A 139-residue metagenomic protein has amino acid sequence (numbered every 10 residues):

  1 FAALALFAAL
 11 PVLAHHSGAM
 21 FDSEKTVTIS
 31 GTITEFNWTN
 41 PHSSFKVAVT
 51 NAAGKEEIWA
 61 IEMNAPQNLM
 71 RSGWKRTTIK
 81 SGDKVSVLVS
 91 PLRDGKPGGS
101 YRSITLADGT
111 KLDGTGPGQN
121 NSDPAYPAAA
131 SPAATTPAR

Functional and structural regions predicted by a protein language model:
F1-A3: Sec-dependent signal peptide recognition, specifically the positively charged N-region followed immediately by
V12-H16: Boundary at the C-terminal end of the N-terminal hydrophobic targeting segment
A19-R139: PEST-like low-complexity, intrinsically disordered acidic/proline/serine-rich tracts that flank trafficking/processing
